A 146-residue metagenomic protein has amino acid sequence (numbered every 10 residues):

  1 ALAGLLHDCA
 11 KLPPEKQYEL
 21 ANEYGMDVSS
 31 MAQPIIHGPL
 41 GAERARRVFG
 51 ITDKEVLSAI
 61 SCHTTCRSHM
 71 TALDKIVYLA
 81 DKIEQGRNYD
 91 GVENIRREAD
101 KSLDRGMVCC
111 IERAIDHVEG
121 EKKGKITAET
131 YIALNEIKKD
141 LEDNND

Functional and structural regions predicted by a protein language model:
A1-I111: Divalent metal-dependent catalytic cores for phosphoryl transfer on phosphate-bearing substrates
H117-D146: Charged phosphate-binding loop/patch that engages nucleotide di/tri-phosphates or the phosphate backbone of nucleic
